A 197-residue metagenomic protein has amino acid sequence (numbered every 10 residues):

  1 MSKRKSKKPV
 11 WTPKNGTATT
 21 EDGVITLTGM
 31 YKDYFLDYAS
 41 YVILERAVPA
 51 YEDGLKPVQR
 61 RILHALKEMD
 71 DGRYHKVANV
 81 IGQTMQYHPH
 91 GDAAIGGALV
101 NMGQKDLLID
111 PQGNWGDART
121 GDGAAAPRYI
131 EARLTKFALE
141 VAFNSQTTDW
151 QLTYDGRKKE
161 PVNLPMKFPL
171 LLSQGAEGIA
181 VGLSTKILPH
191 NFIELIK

Functional and structural regions predicted by a protein language model:
S2-K197: Catalytic phosphate-handling regions of large nucleic-acid enzymes and associated NTPases
